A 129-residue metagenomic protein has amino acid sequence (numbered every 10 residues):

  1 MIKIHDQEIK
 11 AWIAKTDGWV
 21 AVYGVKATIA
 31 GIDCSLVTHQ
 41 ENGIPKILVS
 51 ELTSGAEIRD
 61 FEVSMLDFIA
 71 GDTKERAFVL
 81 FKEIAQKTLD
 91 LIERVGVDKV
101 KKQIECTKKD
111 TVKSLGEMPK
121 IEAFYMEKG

Functional and structural regions predicted by a protein language model:
M1-G31: Negatively charged, low-complexity tracts enriched in Asp/Glu with abundant Ser/Thr
W19-P45, F61, P119: Catalytic phosphate/metal-binding cores of nucleic-acid and nucleotide-processing enzymes, i.e., regions that mediate
L48: Extracellular/lumenal glycan-associated surfaces
S54: Short Cys/His-rich metal-coordination motifs, predominantly Zn2+-binding knuckles/fingers
E57-G129: Mixed-charge, Lys/Arg-enriched low-complexity segments
